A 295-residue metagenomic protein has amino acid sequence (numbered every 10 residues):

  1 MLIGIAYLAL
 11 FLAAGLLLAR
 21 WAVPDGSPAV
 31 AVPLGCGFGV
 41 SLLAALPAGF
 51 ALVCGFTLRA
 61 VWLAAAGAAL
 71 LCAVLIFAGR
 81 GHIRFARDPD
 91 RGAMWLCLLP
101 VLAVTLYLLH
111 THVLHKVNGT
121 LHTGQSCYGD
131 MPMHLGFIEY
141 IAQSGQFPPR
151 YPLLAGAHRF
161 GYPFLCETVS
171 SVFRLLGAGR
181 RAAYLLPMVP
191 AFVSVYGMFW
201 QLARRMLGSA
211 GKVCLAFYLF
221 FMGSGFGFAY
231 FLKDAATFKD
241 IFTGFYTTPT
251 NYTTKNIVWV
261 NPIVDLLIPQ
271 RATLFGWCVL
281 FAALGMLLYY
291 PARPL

Functional and structural regions predicted by a protein language model:
M1-R91: Membrane-embedded, hydrophobic transmembrane alpha-helices
G4, M94-C97, W277: Residue-level signature of transmembrane alpha-helical entry/exit and packing/kink sites in multi-pass membrane
A6-L17, P33-A45, T168, P190 (+5 more regions): Hydrophobic, lipid-facing residues on alpha-helical transmembrane segments of integral membrane proteins
L18-A19, G49, F199-G208, L287: Transmembrane-helix signature of membrane-embedded glycosylation machinery that interfaces with polyprenol carriers
S27-A29, L58-R59, S209-C214, R293-P294: Membrane-helix interface segments
P89-L108: Internal/C-terminal transmembrane anchor helices
A103-V279: Active-site lumenal/periplasmic loops and adjacent helix-entry segments of GT-C-fold, multi-pass membrane
T273-P294: Membrane-interface transmembrane helices that cradle and orient dolichyl/undecaprenyl
